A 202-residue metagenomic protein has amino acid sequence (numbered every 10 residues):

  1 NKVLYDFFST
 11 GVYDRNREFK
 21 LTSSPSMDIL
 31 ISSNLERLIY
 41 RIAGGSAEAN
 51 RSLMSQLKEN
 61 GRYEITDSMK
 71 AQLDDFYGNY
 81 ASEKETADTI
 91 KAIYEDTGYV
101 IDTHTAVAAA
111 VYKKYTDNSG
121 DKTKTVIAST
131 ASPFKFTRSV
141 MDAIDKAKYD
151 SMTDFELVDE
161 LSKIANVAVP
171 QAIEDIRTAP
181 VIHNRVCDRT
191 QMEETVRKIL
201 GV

Functional and structural regions predicted by a protein language model:
N1-V202: PLP-dependent amino-acid enzyme catalytic core
